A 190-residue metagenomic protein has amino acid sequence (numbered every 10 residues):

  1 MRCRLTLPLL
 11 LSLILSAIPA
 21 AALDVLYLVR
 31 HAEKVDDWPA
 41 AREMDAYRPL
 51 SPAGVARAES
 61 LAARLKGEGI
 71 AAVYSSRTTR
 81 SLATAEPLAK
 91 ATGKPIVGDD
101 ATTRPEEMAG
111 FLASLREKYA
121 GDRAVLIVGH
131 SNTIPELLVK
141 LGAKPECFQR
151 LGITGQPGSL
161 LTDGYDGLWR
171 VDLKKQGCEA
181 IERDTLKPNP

Functional and structural regions predicted by a protein language model:
M1-L5: Positively charged n-region of N-terminal signal peptides that target proteins for export
T6-A17: Bacterial N-terminal signal peptides
I18-A22: Sec/Tat signal peptide C-region and signal peptidase I cleavage site
L23-Y119, I134-P190: Active-site-proximal alpha-helix that buttresses catalytic centers in soluble enzyme cores
L26, D122-V128: Residue-level preference for the first positions of well-ordered beta-strands
S131: Long, charged/polar, surface-exposed segments that mediate recognition or autoinhibition
